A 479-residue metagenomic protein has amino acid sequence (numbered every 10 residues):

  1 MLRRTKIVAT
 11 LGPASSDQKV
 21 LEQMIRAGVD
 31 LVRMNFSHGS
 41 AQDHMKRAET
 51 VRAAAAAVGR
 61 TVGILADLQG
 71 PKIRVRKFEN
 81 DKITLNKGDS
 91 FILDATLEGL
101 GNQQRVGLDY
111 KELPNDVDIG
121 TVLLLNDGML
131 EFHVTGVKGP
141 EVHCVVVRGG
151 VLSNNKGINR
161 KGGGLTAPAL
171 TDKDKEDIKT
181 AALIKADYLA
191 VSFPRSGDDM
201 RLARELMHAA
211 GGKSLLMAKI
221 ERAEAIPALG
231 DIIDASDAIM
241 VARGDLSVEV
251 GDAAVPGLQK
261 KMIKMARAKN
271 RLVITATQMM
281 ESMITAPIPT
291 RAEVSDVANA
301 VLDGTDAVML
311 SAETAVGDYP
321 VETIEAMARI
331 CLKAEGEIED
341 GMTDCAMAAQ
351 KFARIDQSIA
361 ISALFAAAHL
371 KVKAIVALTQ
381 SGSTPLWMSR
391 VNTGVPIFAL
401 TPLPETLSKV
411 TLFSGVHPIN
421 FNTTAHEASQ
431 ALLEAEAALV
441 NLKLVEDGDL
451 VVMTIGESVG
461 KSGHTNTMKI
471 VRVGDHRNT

Functional and structural regions predicted by a protein language model:
M1-T479: Non-catalytic helical/linker scaffolds that mediate oligomerization, partner binding, and domain coupling around large
